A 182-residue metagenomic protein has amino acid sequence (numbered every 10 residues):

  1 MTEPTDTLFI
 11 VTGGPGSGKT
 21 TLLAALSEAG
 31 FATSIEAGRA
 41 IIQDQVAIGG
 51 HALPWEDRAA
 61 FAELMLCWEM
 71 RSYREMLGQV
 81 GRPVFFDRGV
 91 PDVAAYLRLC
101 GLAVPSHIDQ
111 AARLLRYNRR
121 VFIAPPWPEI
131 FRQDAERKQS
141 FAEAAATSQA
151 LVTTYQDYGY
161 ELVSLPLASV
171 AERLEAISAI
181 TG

Functional and structural regions predicted by a protein language model:
V11: Hydrophobic anchor at the beta1->P-loop junction of P-loop NTPases
G14, L26: P-loop (Walker A) phosphate-binding loop of NTP-binding proteins
G18: Conserved glycine(s) of the Walker
L22-L23: Post-Walker A alpha-helix
S27-W68: Conserved substrate/cofactor phosphate-moiety recognition/catalytic segment in nucleotide-dependent phosphotransferases
A62-R116, F131: Glycine-rich phosphate-binding loop used to anchor ATP phosphates in small-molecule kinases, encompassing both
G101-A168: A glycine- and Lys/Arg-enriched "phosphate-lid" helix/loop adjacent to the NTP-binding pocket of small-molecule kinases
